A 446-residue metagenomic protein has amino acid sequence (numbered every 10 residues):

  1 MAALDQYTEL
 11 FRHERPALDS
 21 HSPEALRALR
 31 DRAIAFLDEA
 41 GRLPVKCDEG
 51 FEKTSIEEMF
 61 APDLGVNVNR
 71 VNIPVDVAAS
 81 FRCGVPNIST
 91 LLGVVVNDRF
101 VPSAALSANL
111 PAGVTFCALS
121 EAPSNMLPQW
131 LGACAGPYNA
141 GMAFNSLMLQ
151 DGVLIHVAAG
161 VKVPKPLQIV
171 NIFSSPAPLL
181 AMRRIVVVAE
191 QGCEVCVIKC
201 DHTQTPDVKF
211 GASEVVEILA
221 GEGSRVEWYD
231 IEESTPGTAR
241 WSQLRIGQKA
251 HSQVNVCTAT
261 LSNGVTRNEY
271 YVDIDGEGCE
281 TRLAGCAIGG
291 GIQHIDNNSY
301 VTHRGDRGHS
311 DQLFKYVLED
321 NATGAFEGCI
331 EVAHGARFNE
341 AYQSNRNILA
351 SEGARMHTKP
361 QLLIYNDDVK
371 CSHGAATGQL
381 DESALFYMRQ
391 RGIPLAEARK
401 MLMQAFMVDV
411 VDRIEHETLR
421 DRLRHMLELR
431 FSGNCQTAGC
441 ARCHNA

Functional and structural regions predicted by a protein language model:
M1-V215, L219-R225: Short, low-to-moderate order helix/coil transition modules at the start of elongated helical scaffolds
S103, A122-I393, M407, V411-A446: Conserved beta-strand/loop scaffold segments within soluble protein domains that form the structured core and edges
